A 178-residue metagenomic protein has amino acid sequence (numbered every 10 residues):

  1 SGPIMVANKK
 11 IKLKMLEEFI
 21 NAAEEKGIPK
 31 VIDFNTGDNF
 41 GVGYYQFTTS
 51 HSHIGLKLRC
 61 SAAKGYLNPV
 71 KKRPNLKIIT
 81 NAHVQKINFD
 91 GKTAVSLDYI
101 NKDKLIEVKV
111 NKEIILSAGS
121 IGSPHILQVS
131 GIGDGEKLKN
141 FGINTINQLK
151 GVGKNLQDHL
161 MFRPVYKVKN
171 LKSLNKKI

Functional and structural regions predicted by a protein language model:
S1-A94, I100, R163-I178: Conserved redox-cofactor binding core of oxidoreductases
K86-D90, A94-I178: Glycine-rich loop(s) and the adjacent beta-strand/alpha-helix scaffold that form part
